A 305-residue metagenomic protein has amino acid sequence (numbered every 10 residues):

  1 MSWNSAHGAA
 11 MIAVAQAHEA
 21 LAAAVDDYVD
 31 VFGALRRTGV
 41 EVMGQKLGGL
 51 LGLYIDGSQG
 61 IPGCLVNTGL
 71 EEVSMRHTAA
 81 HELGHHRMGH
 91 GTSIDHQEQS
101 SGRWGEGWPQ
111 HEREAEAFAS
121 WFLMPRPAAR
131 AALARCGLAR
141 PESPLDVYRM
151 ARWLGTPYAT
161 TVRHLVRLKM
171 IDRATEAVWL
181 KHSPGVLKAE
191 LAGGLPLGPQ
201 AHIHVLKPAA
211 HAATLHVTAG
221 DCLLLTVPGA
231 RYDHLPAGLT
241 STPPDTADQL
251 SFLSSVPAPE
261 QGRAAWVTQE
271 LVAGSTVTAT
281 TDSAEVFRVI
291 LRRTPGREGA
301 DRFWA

Functional and structural regions predicted by a protein language model:
M1-A305: Active-site hotspot residues in diverse enzymes, especially metal/ion-binding acidic/histidine motifs
